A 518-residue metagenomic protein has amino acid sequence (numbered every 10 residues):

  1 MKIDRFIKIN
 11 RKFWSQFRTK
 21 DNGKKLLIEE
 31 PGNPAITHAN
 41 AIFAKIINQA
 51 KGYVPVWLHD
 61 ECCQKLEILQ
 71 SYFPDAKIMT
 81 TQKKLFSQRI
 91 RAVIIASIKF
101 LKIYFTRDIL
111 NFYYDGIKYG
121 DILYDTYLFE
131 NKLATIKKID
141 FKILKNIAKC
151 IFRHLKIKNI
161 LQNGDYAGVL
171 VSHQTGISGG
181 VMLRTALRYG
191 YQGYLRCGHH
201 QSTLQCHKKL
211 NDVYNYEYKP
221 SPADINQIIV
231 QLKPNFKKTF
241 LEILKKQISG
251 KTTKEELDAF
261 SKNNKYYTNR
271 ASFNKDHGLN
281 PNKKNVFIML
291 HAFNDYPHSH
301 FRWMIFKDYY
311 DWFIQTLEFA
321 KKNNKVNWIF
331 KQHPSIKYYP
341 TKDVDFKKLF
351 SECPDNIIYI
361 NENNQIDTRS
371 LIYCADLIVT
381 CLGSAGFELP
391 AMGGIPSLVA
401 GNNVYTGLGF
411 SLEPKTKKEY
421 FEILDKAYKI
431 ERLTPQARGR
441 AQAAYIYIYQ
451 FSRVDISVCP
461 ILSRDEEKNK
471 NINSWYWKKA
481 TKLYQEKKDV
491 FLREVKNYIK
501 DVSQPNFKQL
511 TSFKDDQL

Functional and structural regions predicted by a protein language model:
M1-E29, I46-I151, G198-Y266, L462 (+2 more regions): Conserved N-terminal ligand/cofactor-binding loop architecture of enzyme catalytic domains
E30, H59-D60, G198, V286-Y296 (+2 more regions): Short loop/turn segments at strand-loop or loop-helix junctions that form parts of catalytic or ligand-binding pockets
E30-N40, V171, P297-H300: A short, glycine/small-residue-rich beta-strand->loop->alpha-helix junction that serves as a flexible
P34-K51, V56-W57, V181-R184, F306-K321: Histidine-anchored nucleotide/phosphate-binding helix
R153-K209: Conserved nucleotide-sugar donor-interacting segment of glycosyltransferase catalytic cores, predominantly GT-B
Q174, L204, N364-L412: A donor-sugar binding/catalytic signature common to diverse glycosyltransferases and related nucleotide-sugar
S249-K348: Conserved catalytic-core segment of nucleotide-activated headgroup transferases in glycan assembly
D345-E362: Nucleotide-activated donor-binding/catalytic signature segment of Leloir-type glycosyltransferases, i.e., the conserved
